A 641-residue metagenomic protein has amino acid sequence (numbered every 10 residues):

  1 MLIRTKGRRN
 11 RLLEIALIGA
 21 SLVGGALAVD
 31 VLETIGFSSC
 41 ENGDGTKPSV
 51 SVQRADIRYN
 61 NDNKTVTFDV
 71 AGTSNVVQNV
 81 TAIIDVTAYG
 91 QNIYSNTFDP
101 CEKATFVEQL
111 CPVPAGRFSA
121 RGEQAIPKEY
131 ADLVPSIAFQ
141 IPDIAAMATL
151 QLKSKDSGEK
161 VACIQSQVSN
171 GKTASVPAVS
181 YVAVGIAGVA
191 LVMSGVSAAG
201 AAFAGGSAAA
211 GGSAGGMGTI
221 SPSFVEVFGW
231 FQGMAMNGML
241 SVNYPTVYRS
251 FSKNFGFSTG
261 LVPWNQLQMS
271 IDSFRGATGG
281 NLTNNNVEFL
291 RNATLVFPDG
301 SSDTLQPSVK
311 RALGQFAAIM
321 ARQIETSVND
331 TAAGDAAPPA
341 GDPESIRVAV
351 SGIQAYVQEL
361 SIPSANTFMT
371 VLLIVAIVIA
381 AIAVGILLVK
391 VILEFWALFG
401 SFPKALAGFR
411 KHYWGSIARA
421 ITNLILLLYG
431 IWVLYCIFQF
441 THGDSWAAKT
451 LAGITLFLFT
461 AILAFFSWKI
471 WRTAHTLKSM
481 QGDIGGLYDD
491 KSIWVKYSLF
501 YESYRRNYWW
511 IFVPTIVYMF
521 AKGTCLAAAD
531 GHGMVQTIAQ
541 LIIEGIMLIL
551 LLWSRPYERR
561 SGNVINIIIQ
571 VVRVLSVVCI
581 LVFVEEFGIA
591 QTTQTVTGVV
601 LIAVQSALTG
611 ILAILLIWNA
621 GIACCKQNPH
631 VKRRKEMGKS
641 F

Functional and structural regions predicted by a protein language model:
M1-V31: Fungal secretory targeting signals
L2, I141-Q151, E159-G453: Extramembranous, membrane-proximal N-terminal regions and early juxtamembrane loops of multi-pass membrane proteins
L2-I3, L305-T326, R472-D483, W494 (+1 more regions): Intrinsically disordered, low-complexity terminal tails of fungal membrane proteins
N10, M193-G215, A383-S401, L463-I484 (+2 more regions): Transmembrane-helix exit/juxtamembrane "anchor" motif
E14, S175-A190, N366-A383, W414-L427 (+5 more regions): Transmembrane alpha-helices of multi-pass eukaryotic membrane proteins
V29-S119, A125, D132-D156: Contiguous segments within soluble domain cores/interaction surfaces
L398-R410, L477-F500: Juxtamembrane inter-helical linkers in multi-pass membrane proteins
I484, Y488, Y497-W510, M519-F641: Membrane-proximal bilayer-interacting regions
